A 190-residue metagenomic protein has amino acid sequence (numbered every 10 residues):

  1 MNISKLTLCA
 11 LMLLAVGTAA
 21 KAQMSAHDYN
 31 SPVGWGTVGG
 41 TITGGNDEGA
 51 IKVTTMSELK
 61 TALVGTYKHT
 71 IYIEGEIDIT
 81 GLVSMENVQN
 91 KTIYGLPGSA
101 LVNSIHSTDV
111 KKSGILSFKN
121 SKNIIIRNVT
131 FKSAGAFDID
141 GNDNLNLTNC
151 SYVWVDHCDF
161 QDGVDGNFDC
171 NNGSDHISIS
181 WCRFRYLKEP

Functional and structural regions predicted by a protein language model:
N2-T70, T80: Extracellular "leader-to-stem" segments immediately downstream of a signal peptide or signal-anchor in secreted/lumenal
D78-P190: Right-handed parallel beta-helix
